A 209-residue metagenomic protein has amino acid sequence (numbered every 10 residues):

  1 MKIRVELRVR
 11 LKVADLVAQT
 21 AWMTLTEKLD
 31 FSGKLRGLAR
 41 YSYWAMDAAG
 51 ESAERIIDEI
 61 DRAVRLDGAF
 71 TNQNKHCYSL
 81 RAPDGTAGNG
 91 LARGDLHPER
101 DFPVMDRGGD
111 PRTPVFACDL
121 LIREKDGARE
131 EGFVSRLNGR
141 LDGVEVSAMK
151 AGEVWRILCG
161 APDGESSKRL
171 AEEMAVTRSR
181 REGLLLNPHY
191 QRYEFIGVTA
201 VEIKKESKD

Functional and structural regions predicted by a protein language model:
M1-D209: Core nucleic-acid recognition elements
